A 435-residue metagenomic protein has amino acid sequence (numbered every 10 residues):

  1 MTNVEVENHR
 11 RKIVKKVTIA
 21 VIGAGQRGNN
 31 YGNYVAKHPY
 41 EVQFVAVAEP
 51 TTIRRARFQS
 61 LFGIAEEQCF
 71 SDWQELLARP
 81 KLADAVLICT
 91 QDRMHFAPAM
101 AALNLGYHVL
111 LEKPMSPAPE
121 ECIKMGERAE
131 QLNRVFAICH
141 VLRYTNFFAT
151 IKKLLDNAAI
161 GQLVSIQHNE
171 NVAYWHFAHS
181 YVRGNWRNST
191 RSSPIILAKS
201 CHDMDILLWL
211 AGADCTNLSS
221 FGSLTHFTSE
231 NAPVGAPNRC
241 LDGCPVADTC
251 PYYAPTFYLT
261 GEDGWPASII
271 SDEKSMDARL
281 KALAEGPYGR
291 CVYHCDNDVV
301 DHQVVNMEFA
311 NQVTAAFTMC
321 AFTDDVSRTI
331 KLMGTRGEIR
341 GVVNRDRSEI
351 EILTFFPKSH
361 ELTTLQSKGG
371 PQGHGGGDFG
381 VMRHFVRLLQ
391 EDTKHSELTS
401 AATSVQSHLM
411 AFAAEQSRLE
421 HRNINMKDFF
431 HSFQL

Functional and structural regions predicted by a protein language model:
T2-I64: N-terminal Rossmann-like dinucleotide-binding module
G25, I64-R128: Beta-loop-alpha module in the N-terminal Rossmann-like domain of NAD(P)-dependent dehydrogenases, especially those
A46, A85, S165: Short, Asp-centered acidic motifs that coordinate Mg2+ and/or phosphate in catalytic or ligand-binding sites
F62, V299-L435: C-terminal helical cap and adjacent loop that interface with cofactors, partners, or active-site loops
I88, L111, F136-I138, Q167 (+1 more regions): Hydrophobic residues in well-ordered beta-strands that form the structural core
K124-V141, Q162-S165: Rossmann-fold dehydrogenase core element
L142-R290, H421: Predominantly a Rossmann-like dinucleotide-binding segment in NAD(P)-dependent oxidoreductases
